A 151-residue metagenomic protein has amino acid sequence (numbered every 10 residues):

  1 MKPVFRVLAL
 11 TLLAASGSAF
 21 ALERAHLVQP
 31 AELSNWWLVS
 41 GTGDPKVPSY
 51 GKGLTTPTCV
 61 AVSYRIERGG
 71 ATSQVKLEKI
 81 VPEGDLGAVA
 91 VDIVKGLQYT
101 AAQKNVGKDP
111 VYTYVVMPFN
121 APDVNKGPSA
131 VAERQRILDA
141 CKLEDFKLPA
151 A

Functional and structural regions predicted by a protein language model:
K2-L10: Sec-dependent signal peptide recognition, specifically the positively charged N-region followed immediately by
A14-S18: N-terminal signal peptide c-region/cleavage motif recognized by signal peptidases
F20-A151: Charge-biased low-complexity segments
